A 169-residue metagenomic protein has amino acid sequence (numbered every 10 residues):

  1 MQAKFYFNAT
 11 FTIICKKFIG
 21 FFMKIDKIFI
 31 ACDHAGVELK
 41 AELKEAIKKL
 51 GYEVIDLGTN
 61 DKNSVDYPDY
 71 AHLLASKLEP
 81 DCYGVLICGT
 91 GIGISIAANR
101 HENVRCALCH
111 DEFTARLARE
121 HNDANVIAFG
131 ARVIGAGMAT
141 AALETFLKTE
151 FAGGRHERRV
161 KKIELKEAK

Functional and structural regions predicted by a protein language model:
A9-T12: Short hydrophobic alpha-helical segments enriched in small aliphatic residues
K27-L43: N-terminal beta1-alpha1 ligand-phosphate binding loop
A31, A35-G36, E112-K169: C-terminal binding/interaction regions
E53, V104-D111: Short hydrophobic/aromatic-enriched beta-strand-loop microsegments
E53-S64: A short beta-strand-loop structural module common to alpha/beta enzyme folds
L73-H101: Glycine-rich phosphate-binding loop
